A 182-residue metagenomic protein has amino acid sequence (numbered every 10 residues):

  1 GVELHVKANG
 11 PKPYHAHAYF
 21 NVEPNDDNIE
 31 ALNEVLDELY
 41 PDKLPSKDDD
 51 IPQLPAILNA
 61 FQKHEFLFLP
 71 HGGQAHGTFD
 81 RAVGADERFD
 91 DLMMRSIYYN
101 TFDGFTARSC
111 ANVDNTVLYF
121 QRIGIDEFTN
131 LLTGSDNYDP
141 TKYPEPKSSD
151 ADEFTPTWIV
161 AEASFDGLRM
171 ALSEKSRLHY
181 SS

Functional and structural regions predicted by a protein language model:
G1-D26, Q74-S182: Charged catalytic cores and adjacent phosphate/nucleic-acid-binding surfaces used for phosphate/nucleic-acid chemistry
E30-D37: Compact, glycine/acidic-enriched structural inserts
D37-D86: Hydrophobic, aromatic-enriched interface-forming segments
